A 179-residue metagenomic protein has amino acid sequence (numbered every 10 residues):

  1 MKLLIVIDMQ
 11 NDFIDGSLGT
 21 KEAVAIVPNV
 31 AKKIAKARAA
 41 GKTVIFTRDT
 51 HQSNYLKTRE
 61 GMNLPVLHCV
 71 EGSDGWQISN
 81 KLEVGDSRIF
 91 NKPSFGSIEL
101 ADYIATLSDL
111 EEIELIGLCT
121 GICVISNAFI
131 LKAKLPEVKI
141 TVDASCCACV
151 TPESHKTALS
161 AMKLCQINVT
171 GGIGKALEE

Functional and structural regions predicted by a protein language model:
M1-I89, S160, N168-G171, E178-E179: Active-site acidic carboxylates
S17, L56-T58, N80, A101-D102 (+2 more regions): Short, well-ordered secondary-structure micro-motifs
K32-K36, I125-L135: Histidine-anchored nucleotide/phosphate-binding helix
A40-K42, L135-K139: A short helix->loop->beta-strand "cap" motif at the edges of active sites that frequently abuts
G72-I122: Internal catalytic-core helix/loop-beta-alpha segment that presents or stabilizes conserved functional determinants
Q77, F95-E99, A148-V150, I173-E179: A short acidic, often aromatic-flanked loop/helix-cap motif at beta-alpha or helix-coil junctions that lines enzyme
E114-L118, V138-P152, T170: A short glycine-rich beta-strand->turn/loop micro-motif centered on a GG-aromatic cluster
V150-L164: Active-site-proximal loop->helix
